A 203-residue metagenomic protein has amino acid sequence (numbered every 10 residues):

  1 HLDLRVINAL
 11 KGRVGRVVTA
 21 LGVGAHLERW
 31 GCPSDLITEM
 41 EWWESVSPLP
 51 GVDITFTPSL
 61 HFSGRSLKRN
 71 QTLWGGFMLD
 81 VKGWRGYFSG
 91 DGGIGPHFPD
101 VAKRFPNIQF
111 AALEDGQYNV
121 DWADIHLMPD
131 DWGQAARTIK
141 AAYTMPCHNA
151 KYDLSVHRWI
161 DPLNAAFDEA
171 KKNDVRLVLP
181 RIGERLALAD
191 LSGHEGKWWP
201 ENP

Functional and structural regions predicted by a protein language model:
H1, H61, F88, H126 (+1 more regions): Histidine-centered active-site/metal-ligand motif
H1-V46, S63: Active-site HxH/HxHxD metal-binding segment of metal-dependent hydrolases
R5, M40-K103, I182-P203: Core dinuclear metal-dependent hydrolase active-site scaffold
V6, R16-E28, G95-I182: Cap/insert and terminal regions of metallo-dependent hydrolase folds
P33-D35, D53, W159-D161, G193-E195: Short low-complexity, flexible loop/linker segments enriched in glycine and/or proline with clustered acidic
